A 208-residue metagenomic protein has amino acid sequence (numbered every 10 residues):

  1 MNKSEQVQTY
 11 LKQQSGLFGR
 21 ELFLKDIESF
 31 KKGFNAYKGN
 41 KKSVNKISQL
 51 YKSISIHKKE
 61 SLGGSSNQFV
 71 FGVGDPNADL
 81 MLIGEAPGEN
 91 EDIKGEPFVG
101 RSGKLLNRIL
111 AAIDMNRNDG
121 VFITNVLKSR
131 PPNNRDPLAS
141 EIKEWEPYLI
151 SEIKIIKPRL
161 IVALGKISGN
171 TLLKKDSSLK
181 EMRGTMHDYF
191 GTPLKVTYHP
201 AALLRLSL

Functional and structural regions predicted by a protein language model:
M1-N2: RNA-binding accessory domains that recognize and position tRNA/RNA substrates
E5, T9, Q13, R20-L208: A polyanion-binding, active-site-adjacent surface
